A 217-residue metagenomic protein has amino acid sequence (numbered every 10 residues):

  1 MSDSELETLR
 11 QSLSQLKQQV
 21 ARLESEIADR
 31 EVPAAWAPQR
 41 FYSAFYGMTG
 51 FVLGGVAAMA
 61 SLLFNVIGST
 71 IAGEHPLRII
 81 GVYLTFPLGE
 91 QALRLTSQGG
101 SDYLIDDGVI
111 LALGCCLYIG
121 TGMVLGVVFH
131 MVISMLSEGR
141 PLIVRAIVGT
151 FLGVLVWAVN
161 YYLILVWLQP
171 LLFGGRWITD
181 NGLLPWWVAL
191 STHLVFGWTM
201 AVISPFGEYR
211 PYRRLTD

Functional and structural regions predicted by a protein language model:
S2-D217: Juxtamembrane/disordered regions of integral membrane proteins
